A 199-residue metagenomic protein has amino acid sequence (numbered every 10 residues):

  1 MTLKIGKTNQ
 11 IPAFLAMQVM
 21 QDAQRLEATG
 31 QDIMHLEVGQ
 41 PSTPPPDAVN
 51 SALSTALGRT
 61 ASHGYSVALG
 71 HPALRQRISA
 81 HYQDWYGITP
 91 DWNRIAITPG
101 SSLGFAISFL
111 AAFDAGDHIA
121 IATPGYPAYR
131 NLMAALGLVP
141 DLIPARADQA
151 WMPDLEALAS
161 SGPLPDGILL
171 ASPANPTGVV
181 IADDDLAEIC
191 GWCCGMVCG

Functional and structural regions predicted by a protein language model:
N9-P99, I107: N-terminal small-domain helix-loop-helix segment of the aminotransferase-like
V19, A23, Y129, I189: Aromatic/hydrophobic pocket-lining residues that form π-stacking "cages" and hydrophobic walls in ligand
L26-T29, L136, G195-M196: Helix C-cap/helix->beta junction micro-motif
A111-M133: Conserved PLP-anchoring active-site segment centered on the Schiff-base-forming lysine
T123, L142-R146: Short beta->alpha connector loops at strand-helix junctions that form conserved, small/polar/Pro-enriched
A135-D141: A short helix-loop-beta submotif of the ANL/AMP-binding
R146-G199: Active-site phosphate-binding strand-loop segment of PLP-dependent enzymes
